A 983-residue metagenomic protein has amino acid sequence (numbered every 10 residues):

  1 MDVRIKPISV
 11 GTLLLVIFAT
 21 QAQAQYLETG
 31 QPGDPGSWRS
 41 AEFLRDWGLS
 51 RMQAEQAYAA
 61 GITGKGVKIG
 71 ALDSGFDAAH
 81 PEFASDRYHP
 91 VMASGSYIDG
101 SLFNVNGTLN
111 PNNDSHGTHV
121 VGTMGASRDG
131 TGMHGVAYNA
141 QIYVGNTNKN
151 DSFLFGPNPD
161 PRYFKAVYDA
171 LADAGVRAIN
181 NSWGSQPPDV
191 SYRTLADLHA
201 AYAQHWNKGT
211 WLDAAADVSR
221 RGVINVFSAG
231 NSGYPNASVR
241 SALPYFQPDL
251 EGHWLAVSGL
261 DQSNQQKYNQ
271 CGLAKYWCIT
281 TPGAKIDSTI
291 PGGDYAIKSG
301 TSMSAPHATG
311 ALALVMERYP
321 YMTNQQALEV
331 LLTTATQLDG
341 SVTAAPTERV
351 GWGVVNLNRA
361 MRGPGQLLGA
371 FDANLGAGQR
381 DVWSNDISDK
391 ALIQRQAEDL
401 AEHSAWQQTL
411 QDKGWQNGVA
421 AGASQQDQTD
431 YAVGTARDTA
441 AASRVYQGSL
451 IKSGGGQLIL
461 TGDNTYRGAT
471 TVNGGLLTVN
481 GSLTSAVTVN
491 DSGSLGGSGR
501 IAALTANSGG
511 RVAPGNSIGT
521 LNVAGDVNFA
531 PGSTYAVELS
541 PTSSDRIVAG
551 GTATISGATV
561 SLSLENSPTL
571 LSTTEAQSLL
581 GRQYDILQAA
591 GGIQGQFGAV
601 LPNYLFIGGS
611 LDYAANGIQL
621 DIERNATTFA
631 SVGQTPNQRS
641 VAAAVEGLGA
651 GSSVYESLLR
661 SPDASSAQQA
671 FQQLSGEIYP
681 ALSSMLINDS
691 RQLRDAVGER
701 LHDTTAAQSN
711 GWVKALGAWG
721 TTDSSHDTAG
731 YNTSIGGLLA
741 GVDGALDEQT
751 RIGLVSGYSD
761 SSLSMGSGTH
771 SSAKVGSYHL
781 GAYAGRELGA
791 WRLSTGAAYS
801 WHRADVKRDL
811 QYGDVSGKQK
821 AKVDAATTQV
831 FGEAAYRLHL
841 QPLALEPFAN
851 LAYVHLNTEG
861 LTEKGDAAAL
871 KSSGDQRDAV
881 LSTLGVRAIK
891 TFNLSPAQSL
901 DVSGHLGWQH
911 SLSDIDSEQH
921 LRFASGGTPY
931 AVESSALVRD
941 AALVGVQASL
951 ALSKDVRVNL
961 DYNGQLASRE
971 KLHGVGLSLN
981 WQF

Functional and structural regions predicted by a protein language model:
Y26-L27, T63-K65, S115, S127 (+3 more regions): Substrate-binding/access-modulating region of protease and related hydrolase catalytic domains
Y26-P35, L44-R45, E55-D160, A174 (+5 more regions): Subtilisin-like serine protease catalytic core
D73, S94-G95, L243-E317, Y321: Extracellular S/T/G-rich loop segment that most often corresponds to the catalytic His/Ser-adjacent loop
Y321, L332-Y446, E565-L738: Outer-membrane translocation/initiation segment of Type V secreted surface proteins
L460, G468-S543, V548-G557, L571-L611 (+1 more regions): Extracellular beta-solenoid/beta-roll
G651-Q841, N959-F983: Outer membrane beta-barrel translocator domains of Type V secretion systems
E677, S725-T733, L763-K774, R803-D824 (+2 more regions): Solvent-exposed, glycine/polar-rich loop segments of beta-barrel outer-membrane systems
T828, A852-H855, K864-F983: Outer membrane beta-barrel transmembrane domains
